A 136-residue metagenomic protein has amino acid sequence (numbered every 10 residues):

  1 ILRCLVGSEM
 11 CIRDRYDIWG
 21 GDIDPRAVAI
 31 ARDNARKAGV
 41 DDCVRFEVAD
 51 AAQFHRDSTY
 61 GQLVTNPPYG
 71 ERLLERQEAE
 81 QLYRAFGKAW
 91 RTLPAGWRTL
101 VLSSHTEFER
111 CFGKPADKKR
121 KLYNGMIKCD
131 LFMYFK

Functional and structural regions predicted by a protein language model:
I1-G7, C11-I12: Single conserved hydrophobic/aromatic residue that forms the stacking wall/gate of nucleotide- or nucleobase-binding
Y16, D22-P25, E78, L82: Short beta->alpha hinge that forms the Motif I/post-I loop of the SAM-binding pocket
G21-I23, A31, A49-L74, F86: Conserved proline-anchored active-site loop of SAM-dependent methyltransferases that bridges a beta-strand
R32-D42: Short, conserved SAM-binding/catalytic segment of Class I S-adenosyl-L-methionine-dependent methyltransferases
D41-D50: Conserved SAM-binding strand-loop segment of SAM-dependent methyltransferases
L74-L122: C-terminal substrate-binding/active-site "lid" region of AdoMet-derived donor-dependent transferases
K121-K136: Core SAM-dependent methyltransferase catalytic element
